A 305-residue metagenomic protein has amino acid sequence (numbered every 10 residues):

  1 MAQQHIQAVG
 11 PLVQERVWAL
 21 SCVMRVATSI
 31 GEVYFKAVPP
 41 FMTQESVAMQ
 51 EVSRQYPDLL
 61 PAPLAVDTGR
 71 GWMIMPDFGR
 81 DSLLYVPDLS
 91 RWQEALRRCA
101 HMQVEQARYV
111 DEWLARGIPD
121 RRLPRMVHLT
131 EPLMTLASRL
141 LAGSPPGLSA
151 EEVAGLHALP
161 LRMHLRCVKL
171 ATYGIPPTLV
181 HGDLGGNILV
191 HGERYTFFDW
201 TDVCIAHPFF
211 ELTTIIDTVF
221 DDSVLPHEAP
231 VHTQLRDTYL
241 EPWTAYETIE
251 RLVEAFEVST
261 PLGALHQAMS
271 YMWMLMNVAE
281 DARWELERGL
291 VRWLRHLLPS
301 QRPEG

Functional and structural regions predicted by a protein language model:
M1-Q4, A107-I118, R122-H181, T244-R251: An alpha-helical support segment within catalytic cores of ATP-dependent transferases
M1-V13: Juxta-kinase regulatory segment immediately upstream of eukaryotic protein kinase catalytic domains
V13-A27, F35, H164-L212: Active-site acidic catalytic loop and adjacent metal/ATP-binding pocket of ATP-dependent phosphoryl transfer enzymes
E15-L123, P132-R139: ATP-binding pocket architecture of kinase catalytic cores
Y56, Q103-V110, A137, V219 (+4 more regions): A general structural signal marking secondary-structure boundaries and capping sites
E151-M163, P230-L235, A282-L297: Extended, well-ordered alpha-helical scaffold segments
Y195, F209-E247, P261-E280: Active-site activation/catalytic loop segments of kinase-like enzymes and analogous catalytic loops in related
H266-G305: Helical subdomain adjoining the active site within ATP-dependent kinase catalytic cores
